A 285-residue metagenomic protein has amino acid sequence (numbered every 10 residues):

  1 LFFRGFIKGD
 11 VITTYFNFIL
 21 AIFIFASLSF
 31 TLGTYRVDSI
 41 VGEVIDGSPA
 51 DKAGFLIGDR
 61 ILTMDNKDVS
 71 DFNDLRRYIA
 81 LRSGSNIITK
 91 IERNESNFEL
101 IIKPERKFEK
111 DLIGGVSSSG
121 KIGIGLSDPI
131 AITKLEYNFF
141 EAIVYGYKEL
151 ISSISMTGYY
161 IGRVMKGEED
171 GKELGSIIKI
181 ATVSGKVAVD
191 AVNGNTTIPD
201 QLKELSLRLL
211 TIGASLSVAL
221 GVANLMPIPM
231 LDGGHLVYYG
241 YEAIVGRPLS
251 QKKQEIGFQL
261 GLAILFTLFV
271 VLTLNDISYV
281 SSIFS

Functional and structural regions predicted by a protein language model:
L1-E43, L260, T267: Internal alpha-helical transmembrane segments
F3-R4, E109-L220, V237-L260, S278-S285: Functional transmembrane alpha-helices
T13, L216-Y238: Functional transmembrane helices that embed catalytic/metal-coordinating motifs
N17, F25, S215-N224, L265-L272: Alpha-helical transmembrane segments of multi-pass membrane proteins
I24, L28-G33, K166-G167, V189 (+2 more regions): Short helix-capping/hinge motifs at transmembrane helix termini and TM-loop junctions
L32-D51, L56, V280-S285: Alpha-helical transmembrane signal-anchor/signal-peptide segments
A50-F72, V144, L150: Conserved PDZ fold ligand-binding element
L56, L62, R77-S118: PDZ-domain C-terminal substructure recognizer with occasional recognition of PDZ-binding tails
